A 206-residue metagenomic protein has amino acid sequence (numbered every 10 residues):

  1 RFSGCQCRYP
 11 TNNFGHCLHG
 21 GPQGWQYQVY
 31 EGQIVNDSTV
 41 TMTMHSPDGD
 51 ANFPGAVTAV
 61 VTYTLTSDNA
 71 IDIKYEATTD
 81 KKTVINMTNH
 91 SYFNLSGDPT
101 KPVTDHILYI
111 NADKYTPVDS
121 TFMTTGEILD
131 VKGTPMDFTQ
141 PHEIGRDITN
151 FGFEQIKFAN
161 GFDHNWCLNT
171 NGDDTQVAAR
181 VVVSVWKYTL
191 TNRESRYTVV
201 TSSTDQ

Functional and structural regions predicted by a protein language model:
R1-Q206: An exposed, glycine/acidic-rich loop-and-rim segment of catalytic or binding clefts
